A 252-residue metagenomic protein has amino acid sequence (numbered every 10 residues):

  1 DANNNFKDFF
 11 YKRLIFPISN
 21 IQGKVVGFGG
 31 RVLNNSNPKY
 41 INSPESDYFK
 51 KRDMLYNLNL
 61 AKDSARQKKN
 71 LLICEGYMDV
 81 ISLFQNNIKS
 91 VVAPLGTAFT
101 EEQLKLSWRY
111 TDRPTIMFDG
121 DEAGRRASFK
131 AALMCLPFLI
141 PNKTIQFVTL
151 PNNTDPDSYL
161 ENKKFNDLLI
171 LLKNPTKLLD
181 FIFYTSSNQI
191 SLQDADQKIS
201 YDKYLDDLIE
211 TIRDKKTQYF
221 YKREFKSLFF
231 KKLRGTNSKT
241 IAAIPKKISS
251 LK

Functional and structural regions predicted by a protein language model:
D1-Y110, A127-S128: Phosphate-handling DNA/RNA-contact segment within nucleic-acid enzymes
N20-I21, K62-N70, A98-P114, G120-K252: A charged alpha-helical hairpin associated with nucleic-acid processing machineries
